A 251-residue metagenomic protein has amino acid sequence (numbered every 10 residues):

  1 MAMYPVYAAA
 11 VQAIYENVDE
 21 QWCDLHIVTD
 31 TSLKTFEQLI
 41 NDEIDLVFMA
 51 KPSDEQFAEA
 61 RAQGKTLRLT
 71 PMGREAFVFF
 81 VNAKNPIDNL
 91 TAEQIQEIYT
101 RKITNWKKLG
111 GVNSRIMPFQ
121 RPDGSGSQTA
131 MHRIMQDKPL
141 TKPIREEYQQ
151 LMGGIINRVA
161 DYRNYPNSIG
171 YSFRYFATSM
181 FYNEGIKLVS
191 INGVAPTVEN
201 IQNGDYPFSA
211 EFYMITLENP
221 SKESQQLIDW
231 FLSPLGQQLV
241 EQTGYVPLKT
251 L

Functional and structural regions predicted by a protein language model:
M1-E75, F80-L251: Exported/periplasmic ABC-transporter solute-binding proteins
